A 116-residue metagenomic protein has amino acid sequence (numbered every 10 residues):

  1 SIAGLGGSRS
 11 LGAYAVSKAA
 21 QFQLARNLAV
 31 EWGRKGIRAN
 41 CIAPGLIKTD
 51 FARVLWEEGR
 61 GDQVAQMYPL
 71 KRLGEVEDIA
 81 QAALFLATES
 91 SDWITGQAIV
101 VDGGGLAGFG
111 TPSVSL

Functional and structural regions predicted by a protein language model:
S1: Residue(s) in the substrate-gating loop at a strand-loop-helix junction that position the organic substrate next
G6, T95-L116: Short C-terminal tail/terminal secondary-structure segment of NAD(P)H-dependent dehydrogenase/reductase domains
G12: Cytosolic ligand/metal-binding cores
S17, A25: Active-site helix of classical SDR
V30-R34, D92: Alpha-helical segment proximal to the catalytic Tyr-Lys
R34, L46-Y68, G108-L116: A glycine/serine/threonine-rich, flexible loop-to-helix segment that serves as the NAD(P) cofactor-binding "lid"
N40, P44-G45, T49-D50, Q97 (+1 more regions): Proline-glycine-enriched beta-turn/loop adjacent to the NAD(P) cofactor-binding site in Rossmann-like oxidoreductases
C41, D62-S90, I94, V101-G103: C-terminal helical subdomain
